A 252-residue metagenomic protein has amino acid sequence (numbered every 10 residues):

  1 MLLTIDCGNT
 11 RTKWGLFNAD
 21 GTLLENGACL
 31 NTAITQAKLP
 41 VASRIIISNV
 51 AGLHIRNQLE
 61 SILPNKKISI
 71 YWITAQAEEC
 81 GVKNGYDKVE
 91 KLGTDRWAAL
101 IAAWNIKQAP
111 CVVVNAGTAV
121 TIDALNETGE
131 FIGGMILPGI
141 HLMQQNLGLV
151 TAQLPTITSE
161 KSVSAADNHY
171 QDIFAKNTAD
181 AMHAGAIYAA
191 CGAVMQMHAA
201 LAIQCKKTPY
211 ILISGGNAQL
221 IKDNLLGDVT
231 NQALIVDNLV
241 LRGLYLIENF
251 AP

Functional and structural regions predicted by a protein language model:
M1-R11, G15, L23-C111, T128-P252: Nucleotide/phosphate-binding catalytic cleft detector across ATP-hydrolyzing and phosphate-transferring enzymes
F17, D123-N126: Short beta-strand-to-turn element immediately C-terminal to the catalytic PLP-Schiff-base lysine in fold type I
V114: Divalent metal-binding pocket/active-site signature
